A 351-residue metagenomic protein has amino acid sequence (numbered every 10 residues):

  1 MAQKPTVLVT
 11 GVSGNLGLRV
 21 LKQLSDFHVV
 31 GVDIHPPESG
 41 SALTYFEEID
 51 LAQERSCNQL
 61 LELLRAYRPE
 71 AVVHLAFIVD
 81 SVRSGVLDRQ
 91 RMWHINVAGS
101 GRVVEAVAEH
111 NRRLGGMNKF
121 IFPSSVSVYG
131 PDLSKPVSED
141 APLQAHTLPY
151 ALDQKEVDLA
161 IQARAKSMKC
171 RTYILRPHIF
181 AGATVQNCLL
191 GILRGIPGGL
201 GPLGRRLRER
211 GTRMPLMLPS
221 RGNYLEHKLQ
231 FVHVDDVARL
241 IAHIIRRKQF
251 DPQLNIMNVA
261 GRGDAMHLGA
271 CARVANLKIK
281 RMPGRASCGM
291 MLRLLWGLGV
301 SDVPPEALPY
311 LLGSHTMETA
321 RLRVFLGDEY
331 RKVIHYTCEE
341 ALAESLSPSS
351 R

Functional and structural regions predicted by a protein language model:
P5-D26: N-terminal Rossmann NAD(P)H-binding glycine-rich loop of SDR-like oxidoreductase domains
T10, V32, V72-I78, F120-V126 (+1 more regions): SDR active-site strand-loop-helix element
S41-R55: Rossmann-fold cofactor-recognition segment
L51-A98, R102: NAD(P)H-binding glycine-rich loop region in Rossmannoid oxidoreductase-like domains and their noncatalytic homologs
H94, S134-F180, I196-G201: Catalytic helix-loop patch of NAD(P)-dependent Rossmann-fold dehydrogenases
G101-P149, Y173: Conserved Rossmann-fold NAD(P)-dependent oxidoreductase catalytic core, especially the SDR/UDP-sugar
A165, R171-L229: NAD(P)-dependent short-chain dehydrogenase/reductase
K228, A238-P305, T319, E340-S350: Mid/C-terminal beta-alpha module of Rossmann-like enzyme folds, strongest in SDR-family dehydrogenases/epimerases
